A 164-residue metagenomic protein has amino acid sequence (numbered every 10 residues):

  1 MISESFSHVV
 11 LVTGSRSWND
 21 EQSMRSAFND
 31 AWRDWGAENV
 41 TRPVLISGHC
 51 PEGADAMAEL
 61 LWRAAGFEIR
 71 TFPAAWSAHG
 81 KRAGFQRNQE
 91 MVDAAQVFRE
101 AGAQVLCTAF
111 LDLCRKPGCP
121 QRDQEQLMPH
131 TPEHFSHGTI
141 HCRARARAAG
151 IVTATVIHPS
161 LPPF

Functional and structural regions predicted by a protein language model:
I2-V10, R16-F164: Acidic/glycine-enriched connector segments
